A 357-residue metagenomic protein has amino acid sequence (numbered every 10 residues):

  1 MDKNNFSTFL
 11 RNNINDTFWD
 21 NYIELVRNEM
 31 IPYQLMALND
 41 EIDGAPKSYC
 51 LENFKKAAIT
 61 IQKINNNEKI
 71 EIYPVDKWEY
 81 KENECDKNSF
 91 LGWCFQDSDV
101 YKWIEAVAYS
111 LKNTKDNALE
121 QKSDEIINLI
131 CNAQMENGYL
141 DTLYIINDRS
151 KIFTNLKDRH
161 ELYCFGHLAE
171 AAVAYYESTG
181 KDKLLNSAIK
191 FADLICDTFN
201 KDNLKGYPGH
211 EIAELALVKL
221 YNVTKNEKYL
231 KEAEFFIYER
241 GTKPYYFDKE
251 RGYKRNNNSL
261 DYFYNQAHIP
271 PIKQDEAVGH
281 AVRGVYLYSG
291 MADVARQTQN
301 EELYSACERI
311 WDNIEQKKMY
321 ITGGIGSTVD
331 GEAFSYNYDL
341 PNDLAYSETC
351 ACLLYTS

Functional and structural regions predicted by a protein language model:
M1-D99, D124-Y144: Low-complexity, Ser/Thr/Pro/Gly-enriched N-terminal "stalk/linker" regions
C50-W93, D141-H160, H210-Y221, E250-H280 (+1 more regions): Carbohydrate-binding/catalytic loop surfaces
D97-N113, D124-L129, G166-A174: Non-membrane alpha-helical segments in proteins
L111-D124, A172-I189, Y221-E234, A295-E308: Structural helix-adjacent loops and short alpha-helical linkers that scaffold large soluble proteins
K151, D158-V223: A conserved hydrophobic secondary-structure block that centers on an alpha-helix together with its immediately flanking
E211, L215-K243: Solenoidal tandem-repeat scaffolds enriched in leucines and small polar residues
Y355-T356: Conserved small/polar residues in nucleotide/adenosyl-binding loops
